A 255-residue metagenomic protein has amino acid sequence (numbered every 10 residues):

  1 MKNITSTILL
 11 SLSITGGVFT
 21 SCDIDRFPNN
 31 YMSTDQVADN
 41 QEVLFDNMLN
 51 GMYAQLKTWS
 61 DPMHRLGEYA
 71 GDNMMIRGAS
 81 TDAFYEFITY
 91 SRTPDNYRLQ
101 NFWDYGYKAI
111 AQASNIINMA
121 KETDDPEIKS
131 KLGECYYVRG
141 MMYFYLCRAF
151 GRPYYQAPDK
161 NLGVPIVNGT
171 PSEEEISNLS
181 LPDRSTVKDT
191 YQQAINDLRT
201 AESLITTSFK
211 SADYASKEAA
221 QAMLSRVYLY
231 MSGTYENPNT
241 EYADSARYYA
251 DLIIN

Functional and structural regions predicted by a protein language model:
M1-T20: Sec-dependent bacterial lipoprotein signal peptides
I4, S21-G67: Membrane-proximal, proline-rich intrinsically disordered regions
I24, E218, M223-I254: Aromatic-residue-lined binding/catalytic grooves and analogous aromatic/hydrophobic interfacial grooves in multimeric
L44-N47, A70, T81-F87, I195 (+1 more regions): Hydrophobic-face positions in mid-chain alpha helices that act as interaction patches
F84-G151, S185-K188, T200-K210: Conserved, well-structured interaction surfaces
I110-A113, Y191, L198, A243 (+1 more regions): Inward-facing hydrophobic residues that define packing positions of alpha-helical scaffold repeats
A149-Q192, T234-D244: Short coil/linker segments at helix-helix boundaries
